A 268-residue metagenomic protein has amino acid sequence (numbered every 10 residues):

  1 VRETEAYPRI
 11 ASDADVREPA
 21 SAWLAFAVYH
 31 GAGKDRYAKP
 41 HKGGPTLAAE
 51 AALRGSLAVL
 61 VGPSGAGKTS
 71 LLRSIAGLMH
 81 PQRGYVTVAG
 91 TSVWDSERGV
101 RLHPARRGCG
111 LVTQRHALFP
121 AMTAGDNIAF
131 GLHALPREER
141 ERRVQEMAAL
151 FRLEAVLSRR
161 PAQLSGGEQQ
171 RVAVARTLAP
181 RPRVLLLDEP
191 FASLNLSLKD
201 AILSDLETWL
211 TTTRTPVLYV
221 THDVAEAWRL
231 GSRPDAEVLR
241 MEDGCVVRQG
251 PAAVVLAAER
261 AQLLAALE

Functional and structural regions predicted by a protein language model:
T91-W94, E139-V156, E207-T208: Conserved ABC ATPase "signature" region
V93-G110, A134, E259: ABC ATPase NBD coupling module
M122-A129: Short coil-to-helix segment of the ABC ATPase nucleotide-binding domain corresponding to the Q-loop/switch region
R160-L164, E168-Q170: Conserved ABC ATPase signature
A179-R183: A short, proline-enriched helix->beta-strand linker immediately N-terminal to the Walker B motif in ABC-type P-loop
L185-E189: Catalytic Walker B motif of ABC-type/P-loop ATPase nucleotide-binding domains
R214-V220: Conserved H-loop
